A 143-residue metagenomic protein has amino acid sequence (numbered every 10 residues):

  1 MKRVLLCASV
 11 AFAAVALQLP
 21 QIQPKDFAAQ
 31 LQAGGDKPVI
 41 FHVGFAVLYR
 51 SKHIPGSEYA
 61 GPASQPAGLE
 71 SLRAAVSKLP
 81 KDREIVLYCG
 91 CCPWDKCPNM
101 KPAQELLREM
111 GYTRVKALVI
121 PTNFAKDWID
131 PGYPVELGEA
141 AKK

Functional and structural regions predicted by a protein language model:
R3-A13: Sec-dependent N-terminal signal peptides
A13-I22, R50-L87, C91-K143: Rhodanese-like catalytic fold shared by cysteine-dependent sulfurtransferases and DSP/PTP-type phosphatases
A16-G34: Short N-terminal segments immediately surrounding and downstream of signal-peptide cleavage
P24-A29, F45, S71-A74: A generic local structural motif
Q30, G44-P55: Extracytoplasmic strand-loop-helix segments at the start of, or within, the mature domains of secreted/periplasmic
D36-F41, K81-E84: Short coil/turn segments at beta-strand junctions that form active-site/ligand-binding loops
V39-G44, S57-A60: Short hydrophobic beta-strand that contains or immediately precedes a catalytic carboxylate
